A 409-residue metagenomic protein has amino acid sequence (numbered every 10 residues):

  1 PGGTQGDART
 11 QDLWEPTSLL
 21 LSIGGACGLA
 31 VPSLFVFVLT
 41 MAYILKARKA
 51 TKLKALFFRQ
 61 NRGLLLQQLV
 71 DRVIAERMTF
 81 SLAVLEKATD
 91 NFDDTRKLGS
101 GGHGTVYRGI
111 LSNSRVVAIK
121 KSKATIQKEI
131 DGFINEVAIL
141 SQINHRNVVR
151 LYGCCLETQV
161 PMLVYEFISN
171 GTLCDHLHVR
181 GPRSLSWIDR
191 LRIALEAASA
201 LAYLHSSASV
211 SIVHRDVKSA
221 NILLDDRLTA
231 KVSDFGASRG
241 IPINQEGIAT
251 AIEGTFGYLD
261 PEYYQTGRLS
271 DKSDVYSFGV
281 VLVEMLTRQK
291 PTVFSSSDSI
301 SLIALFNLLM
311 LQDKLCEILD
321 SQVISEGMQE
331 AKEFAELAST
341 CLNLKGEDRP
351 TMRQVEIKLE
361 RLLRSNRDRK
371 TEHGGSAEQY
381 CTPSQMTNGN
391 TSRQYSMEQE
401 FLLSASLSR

Functional and structural regions predicted by a protein language model:
R9-V164, S169-A197, N244-T250, F256 (+3 more regions): Membrane-proximal cytoplasmic juxtamembrane segment of single-pass receptors with intracellular kinase/kinase-homology
R115-V117, S297, E326-R409: Intrinsically disordered, low-complexity cytosolic regulatory tails and linkers adjacent to catalytic/signaling modules
S199-I212: Protein kinase catalytic-loop region centered on the HRD/HxD motif
Q265-D271: Activation segment
D274: Conserved catalytic-loop aspartate of Hanks-type protein kinases
